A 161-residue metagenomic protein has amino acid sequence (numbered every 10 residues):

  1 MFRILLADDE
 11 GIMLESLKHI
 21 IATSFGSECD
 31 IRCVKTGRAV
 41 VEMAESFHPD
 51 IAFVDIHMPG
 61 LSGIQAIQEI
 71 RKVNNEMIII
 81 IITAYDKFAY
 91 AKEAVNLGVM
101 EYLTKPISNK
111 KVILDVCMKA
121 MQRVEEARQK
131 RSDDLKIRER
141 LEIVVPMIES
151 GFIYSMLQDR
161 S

Functional and structural regions predicted by a protein language model:
I4, F47-F53: Active-site beta3 strand of CheY-like receiver
D8, D55: Active-site residues of response regulator receiver
G11-R32: Two-component/phosphorelay signaling modules centered on CheY-like receiver
K18, C33-M43, S62-A66: Helix N-cap/capping motif at the beta->alpha junctions
F25-K35, M43, A91: Short hydrophobic/Thr-rich beta-strand motif most characteristic of the beta2 strand and flanking loop of CheY-like
M58: Receiver (REC) domain active-site loop signature in two-component systems and cognate sites in sensor histidine kinases
V95, V99-S161: Interdomain helical linkers/hinges and coiled-coil/dimerization scaffolds that transmit conformational signals
